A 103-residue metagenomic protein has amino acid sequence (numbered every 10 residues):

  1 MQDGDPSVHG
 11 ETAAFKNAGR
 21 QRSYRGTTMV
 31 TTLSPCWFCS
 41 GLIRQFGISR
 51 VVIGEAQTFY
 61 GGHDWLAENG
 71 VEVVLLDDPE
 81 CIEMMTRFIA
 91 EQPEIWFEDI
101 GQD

Functional and structural regions predicted by a protein language model:
M1-T86: Zn2+-dependent cytidine deaminase-like catalytic core
C81-D103: Acidic/histidine-enriched, glycine/proline-rich intrinsically disordered or flexible terminal extensions
